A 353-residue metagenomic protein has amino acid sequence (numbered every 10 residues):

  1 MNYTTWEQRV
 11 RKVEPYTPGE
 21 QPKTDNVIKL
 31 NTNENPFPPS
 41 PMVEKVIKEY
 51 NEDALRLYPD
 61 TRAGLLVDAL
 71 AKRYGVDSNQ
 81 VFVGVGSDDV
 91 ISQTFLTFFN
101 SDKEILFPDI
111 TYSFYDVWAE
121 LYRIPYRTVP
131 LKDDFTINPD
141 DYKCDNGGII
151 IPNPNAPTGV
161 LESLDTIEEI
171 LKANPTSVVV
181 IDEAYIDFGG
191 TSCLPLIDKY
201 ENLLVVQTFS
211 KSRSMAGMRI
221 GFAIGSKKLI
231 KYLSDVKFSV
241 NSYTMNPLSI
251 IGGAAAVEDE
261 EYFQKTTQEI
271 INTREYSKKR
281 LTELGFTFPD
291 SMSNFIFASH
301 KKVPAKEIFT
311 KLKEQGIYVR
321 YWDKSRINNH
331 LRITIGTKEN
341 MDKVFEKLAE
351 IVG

Functional and structural regions predicted by a protein language model:
M1-L57: N-terminal "arm"/small-domain region of PLP-dependent enzymes with the aminotransferase-like
R62, N202-T282, F286-P289: PLP-dependent aminotransferase class I/II
G64-E104, K302: Phosphate-binding glycine-rich loop
T97-I151: PLP-dependent aminotransferase-like
R127, L131-D187: Active-site phosphate-binding strand-loop segment of PLP-dependent enzymes
D165, K311-Q315, R320, K324-G353: PLP-dependent enzyme catalytic core of the Aspartate aminotransferase-like
I271, E283-Q315, L331: Conserved PLP-binding catalytic core of the aspartate aminotransferase-like
